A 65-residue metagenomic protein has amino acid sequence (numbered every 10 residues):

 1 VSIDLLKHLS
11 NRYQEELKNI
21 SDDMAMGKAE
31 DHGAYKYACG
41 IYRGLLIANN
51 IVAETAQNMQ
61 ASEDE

Functional and structural regions predicted by a protein language model:
V1-G27: N-terminal acidic leader/helix
A29-A61: Short, charge-rich amphipathic interface segments used for partner binding and complex assembly
D64-E65: Charged interaction scaffolds used for protein-protein
